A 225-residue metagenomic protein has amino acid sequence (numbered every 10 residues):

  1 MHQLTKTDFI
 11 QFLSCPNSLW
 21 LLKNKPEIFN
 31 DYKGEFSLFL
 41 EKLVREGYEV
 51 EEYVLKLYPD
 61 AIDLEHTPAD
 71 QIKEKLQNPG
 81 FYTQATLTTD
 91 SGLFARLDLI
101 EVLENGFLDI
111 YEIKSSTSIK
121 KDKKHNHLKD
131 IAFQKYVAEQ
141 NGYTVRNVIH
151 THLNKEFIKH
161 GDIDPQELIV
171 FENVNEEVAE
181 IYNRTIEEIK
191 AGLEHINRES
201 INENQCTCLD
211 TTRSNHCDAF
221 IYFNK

Functional and structural regions predicted by a protein language model:
M1, I110-K120, K190-S200: Short amphipathic alpha-helical segments and their helix-coil junctions
M1-N105, T207, K225: Metal-dependent nuclease catalytic cores that hydrolyze phosphodiester bonds in DNA/RNA, characterized by
L4, E49, N126-K129, F133 (+4 more regions): Generic recognition of stable, solvent-exposed alpha-helical segments in well-folded globular domains
P16-L19, I196-K225: Cysteine-cluster motifs in flexible loop/terminal segments that predominantly coordinate metals
E35-F36, S118-N126, T211-S214: Intrinsically disordered, low-complexity coil segments
E74-E180: Mg2+/Mn2+-dependent nuclease catalytic core
Y136-Y143, K190, E194-N197, Y222: Hydrophobic/aromatic-lined pockets within catalytic cores
K159-L209: Metal-dependent DNA phosphodiester-chemistry modules and their immediately adjacent helices/loops in DNA-processing
